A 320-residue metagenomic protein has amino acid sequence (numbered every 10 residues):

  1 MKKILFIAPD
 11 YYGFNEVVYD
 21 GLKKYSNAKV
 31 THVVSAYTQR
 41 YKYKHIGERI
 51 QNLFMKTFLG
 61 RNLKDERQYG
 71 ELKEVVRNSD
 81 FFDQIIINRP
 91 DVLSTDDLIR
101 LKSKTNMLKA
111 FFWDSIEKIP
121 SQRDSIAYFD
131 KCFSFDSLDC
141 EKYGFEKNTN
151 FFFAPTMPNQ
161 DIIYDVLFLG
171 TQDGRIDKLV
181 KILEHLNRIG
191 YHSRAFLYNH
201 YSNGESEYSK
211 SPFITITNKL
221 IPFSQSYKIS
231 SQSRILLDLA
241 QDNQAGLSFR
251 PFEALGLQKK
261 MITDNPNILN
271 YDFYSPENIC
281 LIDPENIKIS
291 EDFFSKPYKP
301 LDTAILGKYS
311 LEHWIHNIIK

Functional and structural regions predicted by a protein language model:
K2-V75, S79, R89-D96, W113-S248 (+2 more regions): Nucleotide-sugar donor-binding catalytic core of glycosyltransferases
I86: N-terminal Rossmann-like NAD(P) cofactor-binding module of classical short-chain dehydrogenase/reductase
K102-F112: Short beta-strand/loop segments at the ligand-binding rim of alpha/beta enzyme cores
A254-L255: Short alpha-helix at the nucleotide-sugar/activated-sugar donor binding site of glycosyltransferases and closely
Y271-D292: Change "using UDP/GDP/dTDP sugars" to "using nucleotide sugars
E285-K320: A charged, aromatic-enriched C-terminal amphipathic alpha-helix characteristic of glycosyltransferases across folds
